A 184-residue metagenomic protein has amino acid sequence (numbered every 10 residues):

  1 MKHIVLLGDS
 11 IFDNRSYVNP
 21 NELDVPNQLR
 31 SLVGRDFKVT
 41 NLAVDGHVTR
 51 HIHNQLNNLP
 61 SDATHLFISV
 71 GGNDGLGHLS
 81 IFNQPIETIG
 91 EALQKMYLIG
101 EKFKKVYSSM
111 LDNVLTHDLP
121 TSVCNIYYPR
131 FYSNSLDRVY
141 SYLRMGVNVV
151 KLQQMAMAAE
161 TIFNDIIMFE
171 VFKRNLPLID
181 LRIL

Functional and structural regions predicted by a protein language model:
M1, R50-L66, V106-D118, F169: Short amphipathic alpha-helices and their capping/turn segments at secondary-structure boundaries
M1-D45, N57-D62: Serine-esterase "nucleophile elbow" of acetyl-processing enzymes
L6, I68, V123-N125: Structural beta-sheet core signal
N14, I89-K104, G146-I162: A short acidic, glycine-rich active-site loop that binds or catalyzes chemistry on phosphate/adenosine moieties
V33, H117, K173-R174: Helix C-cap/helix->beta junction micro-motif
H51-G100, Y128-P129: Oxyanion-hole/transition-state-stabilizing segment in secreted/luminal serine hydrolases and related acyltransferases
C124-Y128, L181-I183: Short, well-ordered beta-to-alpha junction loops that form the rim of enzyme active sites and present histidine/acidic
F131-I179: Substrate-gating cap/lid alpha-helix
